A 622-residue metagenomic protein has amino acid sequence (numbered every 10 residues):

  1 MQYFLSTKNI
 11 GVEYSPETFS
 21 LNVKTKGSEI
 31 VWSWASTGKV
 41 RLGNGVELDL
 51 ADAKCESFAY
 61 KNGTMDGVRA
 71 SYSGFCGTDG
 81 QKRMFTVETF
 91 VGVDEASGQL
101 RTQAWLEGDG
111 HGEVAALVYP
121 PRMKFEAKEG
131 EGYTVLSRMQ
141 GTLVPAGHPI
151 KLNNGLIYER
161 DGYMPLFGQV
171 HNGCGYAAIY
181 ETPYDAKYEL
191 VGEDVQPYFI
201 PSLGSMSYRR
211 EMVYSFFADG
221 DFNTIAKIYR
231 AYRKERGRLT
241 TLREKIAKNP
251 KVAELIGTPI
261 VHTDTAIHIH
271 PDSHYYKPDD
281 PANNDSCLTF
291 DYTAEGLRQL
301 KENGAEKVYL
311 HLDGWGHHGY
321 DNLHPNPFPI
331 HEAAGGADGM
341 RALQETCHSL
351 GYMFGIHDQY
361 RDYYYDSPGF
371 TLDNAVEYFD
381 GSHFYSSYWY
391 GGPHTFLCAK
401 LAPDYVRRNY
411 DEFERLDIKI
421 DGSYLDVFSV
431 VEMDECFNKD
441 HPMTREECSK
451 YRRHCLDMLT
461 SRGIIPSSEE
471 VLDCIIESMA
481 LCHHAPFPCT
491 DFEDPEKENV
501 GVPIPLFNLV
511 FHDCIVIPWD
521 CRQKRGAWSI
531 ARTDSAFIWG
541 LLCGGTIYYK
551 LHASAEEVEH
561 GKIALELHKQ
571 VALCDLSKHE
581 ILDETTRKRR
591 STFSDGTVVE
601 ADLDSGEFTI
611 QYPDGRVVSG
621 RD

Functional and structural regions predicted by a protein language model:
Q2-Y309, W315, E332-A334, L350-M353 (+3 more regions): Carbohydrate-recognition beta-sandwich/jelly-roll modules in extracellular/periplasmic carbohydrate-active proteins
I10, Y14-T25, Q196-I225, H268-H270 (+7 more regions): Active-site-proximal substrate-binding groove within the catalytic cores of carbohydrate-active enzymes
V23, I30-W32, V118, R122-K124 (+6 more regions): Generic alpha-helical propensity signal that fires on short helical segments and nearby coil/disordered stretches
W32-W34, W105, W315, Y320 (+4 more regions): A residue-identity detector for tryptophan
A253, G257-R407, I418-S423, S429-H441: Aromatic-lined carbohydrate-binding/catalytic grooves of carbohydrate-active enzymes
